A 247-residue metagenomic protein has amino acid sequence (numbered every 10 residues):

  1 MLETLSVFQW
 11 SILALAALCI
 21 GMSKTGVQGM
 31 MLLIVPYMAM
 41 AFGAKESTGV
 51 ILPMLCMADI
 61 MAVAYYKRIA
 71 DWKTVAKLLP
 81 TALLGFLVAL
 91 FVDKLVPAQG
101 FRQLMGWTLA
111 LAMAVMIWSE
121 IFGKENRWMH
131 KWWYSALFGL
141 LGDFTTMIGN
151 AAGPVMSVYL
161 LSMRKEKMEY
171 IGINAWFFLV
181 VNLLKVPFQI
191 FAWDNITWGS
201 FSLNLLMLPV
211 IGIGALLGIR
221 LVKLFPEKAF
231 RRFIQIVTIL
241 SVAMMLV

Functional and structural regions predicted by a protein language model:
M1-E3, L90-G100, Q189-S202: Membrane-interface helix termini and inter-helical loops of multi-pass transporters
W10-A76, F138-D143, G153-L208: Small-residue-rich hydrophobic segments that form or flank transmembrane alpha-helices in multi-pass membrane proteins
P36, A89-L90, K94, V158 (+1 more regions): Small-residue-mediated transmembrane helix hinge/kink sites in multi-pass secondary transporters
S47, V88, V92-D93, D143-A151 (+2 more regions): Hydrophobic alpha-helical transmembrane segments in multi-pass integral membrane proteins
C56, I60, L79-L87, I117 (+4 more regions): Hydrophobic/small/kink-forming positions within alpha-helical transmembrane segments of polytopic membrane proteins
I60-I69, L104-H130, I219-R220, V242-V247: Transmembrane helix exit motif
D71-A82, L104-T108, M129-L137, E169-A175 (+1 more regions): Cytoplasmic-side transmembrane-helix entry/capping segments in multi-pass membrane proteins
L216-V237: Interfacial loop-to-transmembrane junctions
